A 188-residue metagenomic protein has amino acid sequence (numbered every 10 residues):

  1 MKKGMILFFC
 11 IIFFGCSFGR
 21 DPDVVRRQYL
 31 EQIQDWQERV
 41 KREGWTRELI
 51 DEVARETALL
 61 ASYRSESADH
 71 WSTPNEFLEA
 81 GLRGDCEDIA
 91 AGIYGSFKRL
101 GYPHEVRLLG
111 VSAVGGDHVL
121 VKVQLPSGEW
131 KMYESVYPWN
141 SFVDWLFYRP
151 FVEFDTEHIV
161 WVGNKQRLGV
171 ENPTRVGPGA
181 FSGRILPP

Functional and structural regions predicted by a protein language model:
G4-F13: Sec-dependent N-terminal signal peptides
C16-P188: A structural boundary/capping signal
